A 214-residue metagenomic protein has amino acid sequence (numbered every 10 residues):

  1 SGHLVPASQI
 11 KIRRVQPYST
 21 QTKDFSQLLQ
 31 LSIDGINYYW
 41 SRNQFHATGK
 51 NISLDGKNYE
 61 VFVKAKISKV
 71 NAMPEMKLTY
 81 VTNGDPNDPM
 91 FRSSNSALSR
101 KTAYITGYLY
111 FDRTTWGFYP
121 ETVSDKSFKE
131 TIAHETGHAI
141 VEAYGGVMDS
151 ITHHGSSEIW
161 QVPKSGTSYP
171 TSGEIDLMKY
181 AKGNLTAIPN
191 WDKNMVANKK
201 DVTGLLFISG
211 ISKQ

Functional and structural regions predicted by a protein language model:
S1-G2, I67-M73, P170-S172: Short, ordered beta-strand-loop transition motifs
S1-L31: Fold-level signature of zinc-dependent metallopeptidase catalytic domains
P6, D24, D85-D88, S124 (+1 more regions): Serine/threonine-rich low-complexity intrinsically disordered regions
I10-I12, Y38, A103, G107-L109 (+2 more regions): Hydrophobic transmembrane signal anchors and adjacent membrane-proximal interface regions, especially in viral
K11, V81-N83, Y180-G183: Active-site-proximal beta-strand/loop segments in catalytic clefts of secreted hydrolases
V15-P17, A72, D85, L185: Generic "edge-of-domain/loop-turn" microfeature
I33-I151: Metzincin-family zinc-dependent endopeptidase catalytic domain
G117-Q214: The catalytic-center signature of Zn2+-dependent metalloproteases
